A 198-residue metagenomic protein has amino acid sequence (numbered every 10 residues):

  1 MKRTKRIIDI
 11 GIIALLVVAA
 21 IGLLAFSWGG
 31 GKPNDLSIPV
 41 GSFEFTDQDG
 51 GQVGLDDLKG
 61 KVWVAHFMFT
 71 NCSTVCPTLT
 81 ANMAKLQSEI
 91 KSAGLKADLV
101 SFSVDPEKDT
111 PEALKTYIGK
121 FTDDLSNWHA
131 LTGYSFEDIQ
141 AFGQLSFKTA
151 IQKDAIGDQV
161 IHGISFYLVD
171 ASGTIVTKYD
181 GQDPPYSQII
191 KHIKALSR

Functional and structural regions predicted by a protein language model:
M1-T46, L196-R198: N-terminal targeting signals for export/organelle localization
V40-G41, V62-W63, G163-S165: Short loop/turn microsegments at loop-to-beta-strand junctions
F43-V62, Q87: A short beta-strand-turn-helix
L55-P77, M83: Short active-site neighborhood of thiol/selenol oxidoreductases, capturing the structured segment around
T80-F142: Structural microenvironment flanking redox-active thiols in thiol-disulfide oxidoreductases
W128, Q140, Q144-Q152, V160-Y167: Structural micro-motif
K153-R198: Thiol-/selenol-based redox modules, centered on thioredoxin-like and closely related oxidoreductase domains
